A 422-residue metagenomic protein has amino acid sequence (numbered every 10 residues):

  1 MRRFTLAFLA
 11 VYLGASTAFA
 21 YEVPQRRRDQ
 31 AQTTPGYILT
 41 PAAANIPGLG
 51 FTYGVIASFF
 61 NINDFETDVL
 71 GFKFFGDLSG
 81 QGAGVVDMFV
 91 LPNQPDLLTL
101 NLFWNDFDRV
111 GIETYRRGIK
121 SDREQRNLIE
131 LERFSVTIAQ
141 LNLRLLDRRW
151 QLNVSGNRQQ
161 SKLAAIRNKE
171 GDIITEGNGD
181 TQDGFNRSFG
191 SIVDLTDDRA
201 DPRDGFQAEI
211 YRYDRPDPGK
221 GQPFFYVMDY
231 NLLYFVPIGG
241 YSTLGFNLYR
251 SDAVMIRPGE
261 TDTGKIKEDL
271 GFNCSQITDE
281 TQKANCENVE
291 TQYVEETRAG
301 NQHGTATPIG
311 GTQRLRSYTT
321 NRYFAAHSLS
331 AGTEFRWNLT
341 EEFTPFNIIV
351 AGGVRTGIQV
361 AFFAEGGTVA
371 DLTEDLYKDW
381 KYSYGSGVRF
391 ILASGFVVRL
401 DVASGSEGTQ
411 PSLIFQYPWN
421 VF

Functional and structural regions predicted by a protein language model:
M1-R27: Cleavable N-terminal export/targeting peptides
F19-L102, Q151-N153, G177-R203, A306-R316 (+5 more regions): Outer-membrane beta-barrel initiation region
P24-Q25, V110-P258, A370: Transmembrane beta-strand segments of outer-membrane beta-barrel domains in Gram-negative and organellar OMPs
Q32-Y37, N61-T67, T114-R123, A164-T175 (+5 more regions): Flexible, solvent-exposed coil segments and beta strand-coil junctions, predominantly the extracellular/periplasmic
A43-N45, V55-A57, G71-G76, L100-D108 (+9 more regions): Transmembrane beta-barrel strands of outer-membrane/channel proteins
F74-R144, G245-I309, D375, E407-Q416: Outer-membrane beta-barrel translocator/channel fold
F189, V388-F390, T409-F422: Outer-membrane beta-barrel "beta-signal"
F189-G190, R199-G353: C-terminal outer-membrane beta-barrel translocator/porin domains of Gram-negative envelope proteins and their
